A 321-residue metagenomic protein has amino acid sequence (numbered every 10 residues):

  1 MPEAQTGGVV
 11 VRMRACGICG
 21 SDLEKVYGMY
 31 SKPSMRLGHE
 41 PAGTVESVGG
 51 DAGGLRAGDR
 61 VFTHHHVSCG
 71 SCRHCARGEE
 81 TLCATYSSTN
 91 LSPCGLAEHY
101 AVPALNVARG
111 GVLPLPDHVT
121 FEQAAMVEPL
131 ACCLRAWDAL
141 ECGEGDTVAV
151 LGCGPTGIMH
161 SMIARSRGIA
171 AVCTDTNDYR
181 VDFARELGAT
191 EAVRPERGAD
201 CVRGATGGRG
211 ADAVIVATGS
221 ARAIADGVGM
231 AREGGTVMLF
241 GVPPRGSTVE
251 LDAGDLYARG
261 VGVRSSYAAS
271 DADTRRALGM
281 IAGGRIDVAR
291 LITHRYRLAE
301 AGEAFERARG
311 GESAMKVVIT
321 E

Functional and structural regions predicted by a protein language model:
P2-C16, M29-R73, T81, L113-P116: Glycine-rich beta-strand-centered segment in the early N-terminal region that forms part of a ligand/cofactor-binding
E46, V172, M238: Conserved beta-strand positions in the Rossmann-like core of class I SAM-dependent methyltransferases
C69-L151: NAD(P)H dinucleotide-binding glycine-rich loop of Rossmann-like/cofactor-binding domains, especially the beta1-alpha1
T147-V150, I163-D226: Adenosine-nucleotide cofactor-binding segment
G157-I158: N-terminal Rossmann-fold NAD(P) dinucleotide-binding loop
A225-G229, D271-E321: C-terminal hydrophobic helical "lid"/dimerization subdomain of Rossmann-like NAD(P)H-dependent oxidoreductases
A231-E233: Helix-to-beta-strand junctions that scaffold the AdoMet/dcAdoMet cofactor pocket in Class I SAM-dependent enzymes
V242-G260: Rossmann-fold NAD(P)-binding glycine/threonine-rich loop
